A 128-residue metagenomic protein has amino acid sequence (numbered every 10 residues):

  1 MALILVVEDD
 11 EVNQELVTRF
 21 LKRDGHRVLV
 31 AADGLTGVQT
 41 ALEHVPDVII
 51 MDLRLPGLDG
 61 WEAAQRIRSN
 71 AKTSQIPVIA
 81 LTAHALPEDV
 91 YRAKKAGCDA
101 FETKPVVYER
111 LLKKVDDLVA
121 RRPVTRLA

Functional and structural regions predicted by a protein language model:
E8, A32: Conserved acidic carboxylate
E15-R23: Charged docking surfaces used in two-component/phosphorelay signaling
H44-I50, L55: Active-site beta3 strand of CheY-like receiver
P56, S74, L86: The feature encodes the CheY-like receiver
K94, V106-V115: C-terminal output helix
